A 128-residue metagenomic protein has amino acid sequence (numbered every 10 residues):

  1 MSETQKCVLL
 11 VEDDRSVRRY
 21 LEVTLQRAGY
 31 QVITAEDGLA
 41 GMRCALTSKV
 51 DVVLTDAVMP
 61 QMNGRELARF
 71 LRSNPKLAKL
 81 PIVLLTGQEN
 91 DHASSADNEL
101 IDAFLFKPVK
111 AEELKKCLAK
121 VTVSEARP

Functional and structural regions predicted by a protein language model:
E12: Conserved acidic carboxylate
R19-R27: Charged docking surfaces used in two-component/phosphorelay signaling
G29-E36, C44: Short hydrophobic/Thr-rich beta-strand motif most characteristic of the beta2 strand and flanking loop of CheY-like
S48-L54: Active-site beta3 strand of CheY-like receiver
D56, T86: Active-site residues of response regulator receiver
M59: Receiver (REC) domain active-site loop signature in two-component systems and cognate sites in sensor histidine kinases
V109-L118, T122: C-terminal output helix
